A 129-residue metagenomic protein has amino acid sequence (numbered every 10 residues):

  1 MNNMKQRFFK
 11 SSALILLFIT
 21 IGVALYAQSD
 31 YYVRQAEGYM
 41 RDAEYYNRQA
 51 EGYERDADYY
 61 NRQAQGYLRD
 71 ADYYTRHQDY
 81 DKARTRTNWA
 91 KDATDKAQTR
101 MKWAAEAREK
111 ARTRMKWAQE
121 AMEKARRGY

Functional and structural regions predicted by a protein language model:
N2-A13: Bacterial N-terminal signal peptides that target proteins for export
S12-G22: Bacterial N-terminal signal peptides
V23-A27: Sec/Tat signal peptide C-region and signal peptidase I cleavage site
Q28-Y129: Extended amphipathic alpha-helical heptad-repeat regions
